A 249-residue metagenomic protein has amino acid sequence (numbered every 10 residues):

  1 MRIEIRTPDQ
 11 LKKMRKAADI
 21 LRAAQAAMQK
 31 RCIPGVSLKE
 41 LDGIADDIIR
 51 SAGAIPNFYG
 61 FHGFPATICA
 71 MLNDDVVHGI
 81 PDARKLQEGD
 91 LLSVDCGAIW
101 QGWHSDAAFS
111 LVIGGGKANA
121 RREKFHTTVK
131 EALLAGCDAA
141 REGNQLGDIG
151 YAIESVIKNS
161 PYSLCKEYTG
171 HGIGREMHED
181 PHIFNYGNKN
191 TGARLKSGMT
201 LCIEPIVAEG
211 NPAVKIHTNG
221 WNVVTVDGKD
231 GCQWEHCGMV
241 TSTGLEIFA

Functional and structural regions predicted by a protein language model:
M1-A249: Active-site neighborhoods and metal-handling regions in enzymes and metal-associated proteins
